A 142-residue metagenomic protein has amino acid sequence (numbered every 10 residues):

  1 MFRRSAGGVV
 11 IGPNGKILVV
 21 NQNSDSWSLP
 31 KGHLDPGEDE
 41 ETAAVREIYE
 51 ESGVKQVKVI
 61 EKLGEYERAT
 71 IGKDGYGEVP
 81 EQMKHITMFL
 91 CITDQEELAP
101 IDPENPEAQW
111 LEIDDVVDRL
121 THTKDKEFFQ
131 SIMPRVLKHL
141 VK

Functional and structural regions predicted by a protein language model:
M1, G12, W27, G53-E61 (+3 more regions): A generic short-segment signal for beta-strand/edge and adjacent turn/coil regions
M1-L29: N-terminal strand-loop-strand
I17-L18, R46, K55, A69 (+2 more regions): Residue-level marker of intrinsically disordered, low-complexity segments enriched for small/polar residues
L34-E127: Unchanged
D118-K142: Charged phosphate-binding loop/patch that engages nucleotide di/tri-phosphates or the phosphate backbone of nucleic
